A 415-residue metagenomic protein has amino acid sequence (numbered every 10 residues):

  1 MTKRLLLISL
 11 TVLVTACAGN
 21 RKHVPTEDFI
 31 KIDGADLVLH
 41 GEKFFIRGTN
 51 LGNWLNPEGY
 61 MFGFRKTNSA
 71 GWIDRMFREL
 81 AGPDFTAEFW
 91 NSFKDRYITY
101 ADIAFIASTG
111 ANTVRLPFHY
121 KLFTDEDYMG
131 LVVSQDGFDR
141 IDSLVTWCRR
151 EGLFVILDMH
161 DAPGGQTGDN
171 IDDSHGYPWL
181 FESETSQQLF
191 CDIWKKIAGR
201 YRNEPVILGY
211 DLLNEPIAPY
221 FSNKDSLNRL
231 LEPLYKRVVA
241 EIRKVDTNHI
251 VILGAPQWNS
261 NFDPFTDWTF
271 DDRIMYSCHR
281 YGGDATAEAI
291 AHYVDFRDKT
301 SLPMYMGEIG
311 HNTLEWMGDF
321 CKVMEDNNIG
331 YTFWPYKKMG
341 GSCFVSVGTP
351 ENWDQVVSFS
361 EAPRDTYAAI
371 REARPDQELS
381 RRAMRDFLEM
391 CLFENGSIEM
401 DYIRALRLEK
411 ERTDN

Functional and structural regions predicted by a protein language model:
T2, N20-V24: Bimodal feature
T2-I8: Sec-dependent signal peptide recognition, specifically the positively charged N-region followed immediately by
T11-V12: Short, linear, compositionally biased motifs with a strong N-terminal bias
T15-A16: C-terminal motif of bacterial Sec signal peptides marking the signal peptidase cleavage site
H23-A35: Short acidic, Pro/Gly- and aromatic-enriched capping/linker segments at domain boundaries
D28-F29, Q188-K338, C343-S360: Extracellular glycoside hydrolase catalytic/binding regions
I32-I250, A255-P264: Active-site mouth of glycoside hydrolases
W316-N415: Aromatic-rich peripheral "rim/lid" segments of glycoside hydrolase catalytic domains that contact and position glycan
